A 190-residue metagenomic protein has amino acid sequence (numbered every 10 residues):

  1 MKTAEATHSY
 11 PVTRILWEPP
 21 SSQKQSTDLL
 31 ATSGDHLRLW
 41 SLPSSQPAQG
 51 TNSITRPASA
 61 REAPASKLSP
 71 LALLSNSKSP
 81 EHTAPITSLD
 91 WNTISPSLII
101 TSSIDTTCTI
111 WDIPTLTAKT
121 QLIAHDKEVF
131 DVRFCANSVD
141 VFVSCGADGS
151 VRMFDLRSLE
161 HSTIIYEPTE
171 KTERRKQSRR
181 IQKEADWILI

Functional and structural regions predicted by a protein language model:
M1-N137, V141, C145, R152 (+2 more regions): WD40 beta-propeller repeat fold
V143-I190: Acidic, glycine-rich loop-and-beta core segments that form the ion-binding/anion-interacting portion of active sites
